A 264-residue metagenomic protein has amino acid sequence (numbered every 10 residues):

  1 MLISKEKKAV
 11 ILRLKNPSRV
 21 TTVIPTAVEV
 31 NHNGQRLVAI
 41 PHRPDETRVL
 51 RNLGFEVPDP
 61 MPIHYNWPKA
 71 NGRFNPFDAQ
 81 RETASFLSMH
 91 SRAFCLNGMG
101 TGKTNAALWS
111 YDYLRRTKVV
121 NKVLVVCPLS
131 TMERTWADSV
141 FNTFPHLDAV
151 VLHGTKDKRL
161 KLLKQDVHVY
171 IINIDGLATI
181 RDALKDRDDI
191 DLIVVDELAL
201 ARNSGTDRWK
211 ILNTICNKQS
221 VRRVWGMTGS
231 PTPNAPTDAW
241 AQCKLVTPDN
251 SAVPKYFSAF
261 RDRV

Functional and structural regions predicted by a protein language model:
M1-D59, V120, A239: Charged, low-complexity intrinsically disordered regions
P58-L96: Conserved pre-motif I regulatory segment
H90-S110: Walker A/P-loop
T104-A106, V119-N142, P233-D238: Conserved Walker A/P-loop ATP-binding site and its immediately adjacent core in helicase/helicase-like ATPase domains
V120-K122, Q165, L192, W209-V264: Conserved P-loop NTPase motor "coupling/switch" region that bridges the ATPase
T131-T155, V246-N250: Conserved helix-turn-beta segment of the N-terminal RecA-like "Helicase ATP-binding" lobe in SF1/SF2 helicases
K156-D191: Conserved helix/coil segment N-terminal to the catalytic DExD/H
I180-D182, A199-N213, P236-T237: Conserved ATPase-coupling elements of RecA-like P-loop NTPase cores
